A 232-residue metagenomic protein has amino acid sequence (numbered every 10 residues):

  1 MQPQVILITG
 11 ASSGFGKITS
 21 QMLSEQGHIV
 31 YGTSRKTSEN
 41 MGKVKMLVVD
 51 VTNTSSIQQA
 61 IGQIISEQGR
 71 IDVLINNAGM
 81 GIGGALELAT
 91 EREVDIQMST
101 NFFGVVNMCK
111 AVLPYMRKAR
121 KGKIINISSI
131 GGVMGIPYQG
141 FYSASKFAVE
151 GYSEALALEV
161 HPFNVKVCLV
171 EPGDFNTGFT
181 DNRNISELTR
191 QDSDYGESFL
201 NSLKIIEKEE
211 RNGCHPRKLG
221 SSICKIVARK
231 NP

Functional and structural regions predicted by a protein language model:
S12-S13: Conserved glycine-rich cofactor-binding loop
V49-Q59, E91-R92: The beta1-alpha1 cofactor-binding region of Rossmann-like NAD(H)/NADP(H)-dependent oxidoreductases
Q63-N76, I82: A glycine-rich helix->loop->beta "capping" turn within Rossmann-like NAD(P)(H)-dependent oxidoreductase domains
A85-L86, T90-D95: Substrate-binding pocket helix/loop in short-chain dehydrogenase/reductase
C109, S145-A148: Active-site helix of classical SDR
S129: Residue(s) in the substrate-gating loop at a strand-loop-helix junction that position the organic substrate next
P162-P232: SDR active-site lid
